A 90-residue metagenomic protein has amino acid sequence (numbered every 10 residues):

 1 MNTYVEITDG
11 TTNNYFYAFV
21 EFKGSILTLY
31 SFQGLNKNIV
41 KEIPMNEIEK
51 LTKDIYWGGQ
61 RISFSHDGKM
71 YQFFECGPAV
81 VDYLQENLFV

Functional and structural regions predicted by a protein language model:
M1-G24, S65, C76, Y83 (+1 more regions): Anionic N-terminal interaction surfaces
T12-Y15, G24-R61: Phosphoinositide-binding peripheral membrane targeting modules
Q33-K37, M70-Y71, A79-V80: Short, surface-exposed beta-strand-loop junctions and turns on beta-sheet-rich folds
N46-E47, F74-V81: A short, sequence-level motif marking secondary-structure junctions
T52-C76: Canonical pleckstrin homology
